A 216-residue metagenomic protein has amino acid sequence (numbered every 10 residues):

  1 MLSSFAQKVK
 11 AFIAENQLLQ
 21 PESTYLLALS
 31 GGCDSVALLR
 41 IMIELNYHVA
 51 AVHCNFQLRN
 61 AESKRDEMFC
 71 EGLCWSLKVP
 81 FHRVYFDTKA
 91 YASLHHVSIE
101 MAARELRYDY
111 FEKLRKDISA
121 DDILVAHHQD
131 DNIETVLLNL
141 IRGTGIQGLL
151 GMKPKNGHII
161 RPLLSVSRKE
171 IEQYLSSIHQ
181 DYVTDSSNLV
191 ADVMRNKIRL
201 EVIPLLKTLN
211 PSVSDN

Functional and structural regions predicted by a protein language model:
M1-I203: Core alpha/beta nucleotide-donor-binding catalytic domains of modification enzymes
L206-N216: An accessory alpha-helical subdomain
